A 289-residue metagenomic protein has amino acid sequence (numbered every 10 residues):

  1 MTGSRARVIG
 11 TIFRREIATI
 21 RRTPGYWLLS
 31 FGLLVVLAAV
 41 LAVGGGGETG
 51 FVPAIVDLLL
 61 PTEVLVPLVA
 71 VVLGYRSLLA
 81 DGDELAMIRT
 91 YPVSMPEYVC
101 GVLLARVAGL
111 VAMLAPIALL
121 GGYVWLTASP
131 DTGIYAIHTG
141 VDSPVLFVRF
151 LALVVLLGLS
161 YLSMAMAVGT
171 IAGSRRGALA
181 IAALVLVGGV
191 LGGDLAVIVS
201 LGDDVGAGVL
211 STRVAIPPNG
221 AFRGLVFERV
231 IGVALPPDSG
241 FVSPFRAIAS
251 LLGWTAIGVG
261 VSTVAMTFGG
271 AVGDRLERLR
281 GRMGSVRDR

Functional and structural regions predicted by a protein language model:
M1-A39, L79-V107, S174, I257-R289: Haloarchaeal acidic low-complexity proteome signature biased toward cell-envelope/secretome components but also
T2-R15, G50-L59, V93-C100, W125-T132 (+1 more regions): Hydrophobic alpha-helical transmembrane segments
R22-G45, D57-G74, M113, A182-G192 (+1 more regions): Hydrophobic alpha-helical transmembrane segments of multi-pass membrane transport/permease proteins
L28, A152-G192, I198: A structural motif at transmembrane helix-loop-helix junctions in multipass membrane proteins
A39-A42, G47-V69, R106-T170: Secretory targeting signals
G47, G188-V264: Terminal transmembrane helical anchor/hairpin motif
P67-G74, D83-E84, S160-M164, V261-S262: Hydrophobic/aromatic residues in alpha-helical transmembrane segments
Y75-L79, G121, W125, S129 (+6 more regions): Membrane-water interface at transmembrane helix exits
